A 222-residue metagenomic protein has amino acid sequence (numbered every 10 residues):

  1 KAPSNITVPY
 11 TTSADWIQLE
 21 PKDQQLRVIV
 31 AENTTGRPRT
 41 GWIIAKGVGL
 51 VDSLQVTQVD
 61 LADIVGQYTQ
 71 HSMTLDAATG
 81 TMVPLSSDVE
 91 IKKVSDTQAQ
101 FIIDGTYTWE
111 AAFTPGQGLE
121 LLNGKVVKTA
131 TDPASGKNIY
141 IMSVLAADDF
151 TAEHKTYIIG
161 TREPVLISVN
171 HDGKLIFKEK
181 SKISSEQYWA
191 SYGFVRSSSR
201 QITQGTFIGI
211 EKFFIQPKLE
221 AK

Functional and structural regions predicted by a protein language model:
K1-I29: Surface-exposed binding patches on compact interaction domains or structured appendages
S4-V8, G41, D52: Short beta-strand/loop motifs in extracellular/secreted proteins, especially within beta-sandwich accessory domains
R27-P38: Solvent-exposed segments in extracellular or luminal domains encompassing
V30-E32, G47, Q58: Residues on the solvent-exposed faces and adjacent turns of beta-rich solenoids used to engage binding targets
G36-G49: A short beta-strand micro-motif common to beta-rich folds, especially ectodomain repeats
G49-L61: C-terminal edge beta-strand
D63-K222: Ser/Thr/Gly/Pro-rich, low-complexity flexible regions
